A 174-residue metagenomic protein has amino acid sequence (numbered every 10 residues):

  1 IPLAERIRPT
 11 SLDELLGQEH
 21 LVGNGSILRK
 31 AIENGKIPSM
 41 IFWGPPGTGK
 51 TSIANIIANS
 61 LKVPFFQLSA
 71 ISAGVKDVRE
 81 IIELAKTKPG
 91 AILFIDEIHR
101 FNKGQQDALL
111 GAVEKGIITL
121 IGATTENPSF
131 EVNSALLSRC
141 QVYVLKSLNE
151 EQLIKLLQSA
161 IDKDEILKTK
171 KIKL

Functional and structural regions predicted by a protein language model:
I1, K30-L68, I82-K86, L110-K115: Walker A/P-loop
I1-N34: A short, basic N-terminal segment
L15, F42, T51, A58 (+6 more regions): Conserved RecA-like P-loop NTPase ATPase core
L21-S26, V63-I95, N102-K103: Short glycine-rich substrate-engagement loop in P-loop NTPases that contacts/grips substrate
I32, I95, G104-S138: Conserved catalytic/switch belt of AAA+ P-loop NTPases
G44, F66-G74, T124-T125, L145: A short hydrophobic beta-strand->loop->alpha-helix junction that borders the nucleotide-binding pocket of P-loop NTPases
S69, Q141-I154, K173: Conserved AAA+ ATPase "SRH/arginine-finger" region at the nucleotide-binding site
K168-L174: Short conserved motifs of the RecA-like P-loop NTPase core
